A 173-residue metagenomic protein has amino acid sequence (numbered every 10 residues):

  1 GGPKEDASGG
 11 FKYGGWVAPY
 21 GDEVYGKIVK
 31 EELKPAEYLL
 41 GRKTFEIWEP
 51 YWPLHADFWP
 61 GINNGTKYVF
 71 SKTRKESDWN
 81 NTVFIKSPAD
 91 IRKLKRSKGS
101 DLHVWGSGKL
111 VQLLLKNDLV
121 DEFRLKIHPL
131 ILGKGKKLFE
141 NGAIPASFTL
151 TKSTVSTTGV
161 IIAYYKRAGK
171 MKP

Functional and structural regions predicted by a protein language model:
G1-L119, P129-P173: Portal/gating segments that form or line small-molecule/metal binding sites
